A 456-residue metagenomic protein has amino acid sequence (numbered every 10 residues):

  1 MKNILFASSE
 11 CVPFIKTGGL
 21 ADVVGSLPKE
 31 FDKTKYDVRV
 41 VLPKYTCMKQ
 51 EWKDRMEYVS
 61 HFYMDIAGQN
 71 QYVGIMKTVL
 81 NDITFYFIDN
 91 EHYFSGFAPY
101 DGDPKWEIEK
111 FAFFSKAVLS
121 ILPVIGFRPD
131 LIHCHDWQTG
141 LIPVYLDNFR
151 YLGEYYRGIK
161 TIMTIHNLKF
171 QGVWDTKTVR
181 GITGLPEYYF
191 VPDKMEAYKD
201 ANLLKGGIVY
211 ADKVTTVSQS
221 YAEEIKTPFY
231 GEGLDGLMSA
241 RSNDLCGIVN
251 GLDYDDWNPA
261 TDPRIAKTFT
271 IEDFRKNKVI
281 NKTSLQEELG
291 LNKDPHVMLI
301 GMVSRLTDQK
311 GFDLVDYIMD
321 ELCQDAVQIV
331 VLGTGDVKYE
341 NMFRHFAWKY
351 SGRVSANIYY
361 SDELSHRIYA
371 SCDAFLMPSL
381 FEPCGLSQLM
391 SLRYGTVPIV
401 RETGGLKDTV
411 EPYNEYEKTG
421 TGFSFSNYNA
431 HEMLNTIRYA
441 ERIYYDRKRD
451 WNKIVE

Functional and structural regions predicted by a protein language model:
M1-E456: Catalytic cores of nucleotide-sugar-dependent glycosyltransferases that transfer UDP/GDP/TDP-activated
